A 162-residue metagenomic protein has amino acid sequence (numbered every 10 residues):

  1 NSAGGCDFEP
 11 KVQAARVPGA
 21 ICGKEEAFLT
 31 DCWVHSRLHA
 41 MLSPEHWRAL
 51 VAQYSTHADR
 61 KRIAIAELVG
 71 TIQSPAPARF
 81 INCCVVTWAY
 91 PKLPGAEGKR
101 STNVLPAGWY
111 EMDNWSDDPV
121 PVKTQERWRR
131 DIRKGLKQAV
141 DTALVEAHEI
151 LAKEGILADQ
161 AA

Functional and structural regions predicted by a protein language model:
N1-R48, A52-R79, L93-A162: N-terminal interaction/assembly modules
N82-Y90: Surface-exposed, hydrophilic segments of mature proteins
